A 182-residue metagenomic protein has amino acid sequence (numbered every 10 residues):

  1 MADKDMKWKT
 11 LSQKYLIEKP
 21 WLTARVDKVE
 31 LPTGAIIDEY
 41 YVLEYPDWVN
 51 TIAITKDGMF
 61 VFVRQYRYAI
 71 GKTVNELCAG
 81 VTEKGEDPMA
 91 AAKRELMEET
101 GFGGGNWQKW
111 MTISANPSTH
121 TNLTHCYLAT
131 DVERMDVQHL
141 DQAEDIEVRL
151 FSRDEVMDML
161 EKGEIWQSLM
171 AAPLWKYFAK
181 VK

Functional and structural regions predicted by a protein language model:
M1-K19: Extreme N-terminal tail/first-helix region
A2-W8, A35, T73, K84 (+2 more regions): Nudix hydrolase/Nudix homology domain
D3-K7, Y40-Y45, N50-R94, L140-Q142: Conserved Nudix-box catalytic region and its N-terminal flanking loop in Nudix hydrolases and closely related
T10, A24-V26, I37-E39, V63 (+3 more regions): Hydrophobic residues on conserved beta-strands that form the core of alpha/beta folds
K14-N50, K56: Acidic, metal-coordinating catalytic segment for phosphate/diphosphate chemistry, firing primarily on the Nudix
R25-T33, N116-M135: Active-site-adjacent beta-strand/loop module that shapes the phosphate/pyrophosphate-binding cleft
V26-E30, A53, L128-T130, L150-S152 (+1 more regions): Short, well-ordered beta-strand micro-motif
E86-L128: A contiguous pocket-lining binding segment that forms or flanks enzyme active sites
